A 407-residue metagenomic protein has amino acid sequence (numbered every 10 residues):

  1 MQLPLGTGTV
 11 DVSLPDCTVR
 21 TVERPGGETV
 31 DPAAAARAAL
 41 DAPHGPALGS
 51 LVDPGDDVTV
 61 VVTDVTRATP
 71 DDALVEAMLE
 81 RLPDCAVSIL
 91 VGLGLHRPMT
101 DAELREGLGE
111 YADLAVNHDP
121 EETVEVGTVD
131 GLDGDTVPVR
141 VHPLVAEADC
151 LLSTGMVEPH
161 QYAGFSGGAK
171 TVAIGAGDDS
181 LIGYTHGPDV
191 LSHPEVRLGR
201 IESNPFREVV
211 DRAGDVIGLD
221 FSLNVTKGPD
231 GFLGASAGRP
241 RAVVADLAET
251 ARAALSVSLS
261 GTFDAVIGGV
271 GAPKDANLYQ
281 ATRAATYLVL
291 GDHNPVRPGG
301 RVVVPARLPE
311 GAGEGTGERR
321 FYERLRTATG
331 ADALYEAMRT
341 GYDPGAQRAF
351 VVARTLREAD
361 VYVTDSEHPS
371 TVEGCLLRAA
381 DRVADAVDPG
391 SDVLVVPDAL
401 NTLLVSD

Functional and structural regions predicted by a protein language model:
M1-D41: N-terminal amphipathic/basic leader segments beginning at the initiator methionine
P32, A39, A115-D119, L377-V383: Short acidic-hydrophobic, aromatic-tinged amphipathic segments that line or gate anion-handling sites
H44-T59, L82-C85, S258-D264, P295-P298 (+1 more regions): Glycine-rich phosphate/diphosphate-binding loops that line cofactor/substrate pockets in enzymes
D57-A68, S88-G94, I267: Short glycine-rich or small-residue beta-strand-to-loop segments that form or flank ligand, phosphate, metal/Fe-S
R67-I89, A284-V296: Histidine-anchored nucleotide/phosphate-binding helix
L104-G131, T329-Y342: A glycine-rich helix N-cap at a beta->alpha junction
L114-D133, V137-T262: Conserved, well-structured core segments that form the ligand-binding/active-site neighborhood of functional domains
A284-D407: C-terminal non-catalytic interaction/assembly regions of soluble proteins
